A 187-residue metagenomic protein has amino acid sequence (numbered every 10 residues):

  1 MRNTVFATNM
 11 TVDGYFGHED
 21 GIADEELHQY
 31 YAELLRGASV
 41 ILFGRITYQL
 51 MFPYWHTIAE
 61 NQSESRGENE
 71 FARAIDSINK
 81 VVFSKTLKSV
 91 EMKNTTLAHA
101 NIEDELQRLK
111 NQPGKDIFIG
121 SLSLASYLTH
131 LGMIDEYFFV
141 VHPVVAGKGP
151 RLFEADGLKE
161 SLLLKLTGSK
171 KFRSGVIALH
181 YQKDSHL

Functional and structural regions predicted by a protein language model:
M1-L187: Enzymes that bind and transform nitrogen-containing heteroaromatic metabolites
